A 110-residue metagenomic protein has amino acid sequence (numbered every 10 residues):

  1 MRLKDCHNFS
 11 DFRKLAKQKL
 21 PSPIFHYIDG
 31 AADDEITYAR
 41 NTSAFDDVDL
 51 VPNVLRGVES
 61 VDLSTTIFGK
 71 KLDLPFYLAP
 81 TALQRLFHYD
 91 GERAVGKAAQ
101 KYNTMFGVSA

Functional and structural regions predicted by a protein language model:
M1-L72: An N-cap/entry alpha-helix motif that binds or orients negatively charged groups
P21, L78, A99: Conserved, mostly hydrophobic/aromatic
H26, A79-T81: A short, structure-level motif marking secondary-structure boundaries and short turns
G30, Q84, V108-S109: Glycine- and other small-residue-rich loops at beta-strand/loop junctions that grip anionic moieties
P52-N53, K101-M105: Glycine-rich loops and low-complexity Gly/Arg-rich segments that provide flexible linkers or classic glycine-based
S64-P75, L83-A98: N-terminal active-site wall of soluble small-molecule enzyme domains
F76-A79, T104-V108: Hydrophobic faces of well-ordered beta-strands that scaffold small-molecule active sites in alpha/beta enzyme cores
